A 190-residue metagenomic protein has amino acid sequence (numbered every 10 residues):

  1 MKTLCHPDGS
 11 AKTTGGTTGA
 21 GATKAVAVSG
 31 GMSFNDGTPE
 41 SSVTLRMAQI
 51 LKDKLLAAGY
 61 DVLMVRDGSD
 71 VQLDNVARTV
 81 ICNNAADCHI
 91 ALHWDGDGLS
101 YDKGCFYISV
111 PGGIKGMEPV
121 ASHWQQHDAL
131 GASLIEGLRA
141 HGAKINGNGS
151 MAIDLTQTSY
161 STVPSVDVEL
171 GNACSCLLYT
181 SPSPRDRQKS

Functional and structural regions predicted by a protein language model:
M1-R78: Active-site histidine-acidic residue metal-binding/catalytic motifs, centered on HxH/HExxH-like signatures
T18-N35, D97-W124, D128: A short, glycine/acidic-enriched catalytic loop
Q49-Y60, N83-D87, W94, I135-A143: Sec-exported extracytoplasmic/periplasmic mature domains
L63-V65, C88-L92, S165-E169: Structural recognition of the beta-strand scaffold that forms the well-ordered cores of secreted hydrolase catalytic
G68-Q72, W94-L99, I114, K144 (+2 more regions): Solvent-exposed loop/turn segments at secondary-structure junctions within structured extracellular/periplasmic domains
N75-A86, G104-I108, D154-T162: Mature extracellular/periplasmic domains of secretome proteins
R139-T162, D167: Short catalytic/ligand-gating loop segments at beta-alpha or beta-beta junctions within enzyme catalytic domains
Y179-D186: Conserved small/polar residues in nucleotide/adenosyl-binding loops
